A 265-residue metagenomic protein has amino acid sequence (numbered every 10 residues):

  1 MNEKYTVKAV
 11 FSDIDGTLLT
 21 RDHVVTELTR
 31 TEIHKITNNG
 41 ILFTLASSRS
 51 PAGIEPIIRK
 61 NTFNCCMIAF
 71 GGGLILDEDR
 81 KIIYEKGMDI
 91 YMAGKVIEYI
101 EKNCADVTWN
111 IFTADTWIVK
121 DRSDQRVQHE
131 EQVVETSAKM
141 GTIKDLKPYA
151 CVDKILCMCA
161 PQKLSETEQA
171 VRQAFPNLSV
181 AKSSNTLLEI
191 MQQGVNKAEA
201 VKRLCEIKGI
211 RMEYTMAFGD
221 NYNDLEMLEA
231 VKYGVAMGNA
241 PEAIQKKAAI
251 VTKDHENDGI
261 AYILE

Functional and structural regions predicted by a protein language model:
N2-A9, V25-T26, E189-E265: Mg2+-dependent phosphoryl-transfer enzymes with acidic/Ser/Thr/Gly-rich catalytic loops
T6-D22: Asp-based phosphoryl-transfer active-site loop
V24-R126: Active-site phosphate-binding/coordination module
I36, S47, G71, I155 (+3 more regions): Residue-level signal for inorganic ion chemistry
G40-T44, F63-C65, D153-K154, E213-Y214 (+1 more regions): Short active-site oxyanion
N61-F63, G71, A174-P176, A230-V231 (+1 more regions): Short, structured coil segments at secondary-structure junctions
N64-F70, S179-A181, G234-G238, T252-K253: Short hydrophobic/aromatic-enriched beta-strand-loop microsegments
D106-F218, L225, A230, N239: Conserved acidic, metal-coordinating active-site core of Asp-based, Mg2+-dependent phosphoryl-transfer enzymes
